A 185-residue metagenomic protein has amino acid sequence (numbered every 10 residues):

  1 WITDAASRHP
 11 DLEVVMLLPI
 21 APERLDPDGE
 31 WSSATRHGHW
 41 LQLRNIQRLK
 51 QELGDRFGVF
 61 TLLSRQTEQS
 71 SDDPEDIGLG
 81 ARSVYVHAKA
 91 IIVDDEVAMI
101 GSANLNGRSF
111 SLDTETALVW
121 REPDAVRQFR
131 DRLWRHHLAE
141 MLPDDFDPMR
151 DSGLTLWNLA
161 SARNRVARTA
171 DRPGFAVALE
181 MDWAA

Functional and structural regions predicted by a protein language model:
W1-A185: PLD/PLD-like phosphodiesterase catalytic module centered on the HKD motif
